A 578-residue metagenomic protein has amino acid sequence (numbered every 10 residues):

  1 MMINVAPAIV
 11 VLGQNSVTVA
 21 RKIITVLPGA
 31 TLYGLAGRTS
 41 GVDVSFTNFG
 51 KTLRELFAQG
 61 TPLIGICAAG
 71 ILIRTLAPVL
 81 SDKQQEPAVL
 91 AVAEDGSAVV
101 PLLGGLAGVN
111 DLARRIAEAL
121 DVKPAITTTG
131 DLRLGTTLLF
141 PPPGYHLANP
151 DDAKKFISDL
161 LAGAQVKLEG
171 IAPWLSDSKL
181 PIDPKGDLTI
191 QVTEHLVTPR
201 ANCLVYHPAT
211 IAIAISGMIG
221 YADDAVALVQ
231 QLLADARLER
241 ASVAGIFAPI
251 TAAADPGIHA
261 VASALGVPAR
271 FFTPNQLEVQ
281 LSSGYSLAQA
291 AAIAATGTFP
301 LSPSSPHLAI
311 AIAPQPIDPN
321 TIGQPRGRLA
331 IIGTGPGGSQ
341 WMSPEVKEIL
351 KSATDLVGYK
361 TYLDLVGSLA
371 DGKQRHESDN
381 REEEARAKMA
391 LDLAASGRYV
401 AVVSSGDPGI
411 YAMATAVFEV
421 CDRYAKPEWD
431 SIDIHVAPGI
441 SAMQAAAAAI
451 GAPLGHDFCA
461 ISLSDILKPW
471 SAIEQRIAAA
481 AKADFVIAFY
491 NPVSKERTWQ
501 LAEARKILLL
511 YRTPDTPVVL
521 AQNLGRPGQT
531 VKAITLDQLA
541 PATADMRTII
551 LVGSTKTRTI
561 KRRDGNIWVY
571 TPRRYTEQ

Functional and structural regions predicted by a protein language model:
M2-A77, G245, H259-A260, L265-S283 (+6 more regions): Class I S-adenosyl-L-methionine
M2-F46, G50, G163, P173-S216 (+2 more regions): N-terminal, charge-rich interaction modules
K83-G135, P249, I258-L287, H435-A445 (+1 more regions): Long, charge-dense
A113-S178, I461, P469-P517: Conserved anion/nucleotide-ligand pocket segment
F156-S158, A172-I182, N275-S282, L329 (+2 more regions): A contiguous loop/helix-start segment that scaffolds small-molecule binding in enzyme catalytic cores
L188-P199, C203-Y206, A288-P319, T543-R562: C-terminal edge-of-domain segments
V229-A244, W341: Phosphate/pyrophosphate-binding loops at sites that engage ATP/ADP/AMP, CoA/4′-phosphopantetheine, polyphosphate
G338, A412-A483: Class I SAM-dependent methyltransferase SAM-binding "motif I" and its flanking Rossmann-like core
